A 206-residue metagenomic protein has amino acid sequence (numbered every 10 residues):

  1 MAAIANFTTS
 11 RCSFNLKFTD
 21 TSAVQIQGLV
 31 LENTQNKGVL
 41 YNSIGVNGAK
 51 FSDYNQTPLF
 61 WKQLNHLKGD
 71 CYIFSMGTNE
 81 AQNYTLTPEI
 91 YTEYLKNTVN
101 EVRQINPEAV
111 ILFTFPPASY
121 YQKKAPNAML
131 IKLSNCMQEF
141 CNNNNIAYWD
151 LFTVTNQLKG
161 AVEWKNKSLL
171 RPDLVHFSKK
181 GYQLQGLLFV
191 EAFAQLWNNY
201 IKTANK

Functional and structural regions predicted by a protein language model:
M1-E93, H176: Conserved SGNH/GDSL esterase-like catalytic core that processes O-acyl groups on lipids and polysaccharides
E32, Q63-L67, S75, T98-I105 (+4 more regions): Structured segments of extracytoplasmic/periplasmic soluble domains in secreted or envelope-associated proteins
K37-L40, L67-Y72, N106-I111, N143-A147: Loop/turn elements at helix/coil->beta-strand transitions in domains of secreted/extracellular proteins
S43-G48, F74-N79, T114-A118, D150-V154 (+1 more regions): Active-site-proximal beta-strand/loop segments in catalytic clefts of secreted hydrolases
P58, K62, E89, E93-N100 (+6 more regions): Solvent-exposed, polar/charged alpha-helical surfaces in well-ordered, non-transmembrane soluble domains, broadly
I73-E80, N100-C136, A161: Active-site segments of SGNH/GDSL-like serine hydrolases that catalyze O-acetyl group transfer/hydrolysis on lipids
A118-K206: Catalytic His-Asp segment of secreted/periplasmic serine-dependent ester chemistry enzymes
